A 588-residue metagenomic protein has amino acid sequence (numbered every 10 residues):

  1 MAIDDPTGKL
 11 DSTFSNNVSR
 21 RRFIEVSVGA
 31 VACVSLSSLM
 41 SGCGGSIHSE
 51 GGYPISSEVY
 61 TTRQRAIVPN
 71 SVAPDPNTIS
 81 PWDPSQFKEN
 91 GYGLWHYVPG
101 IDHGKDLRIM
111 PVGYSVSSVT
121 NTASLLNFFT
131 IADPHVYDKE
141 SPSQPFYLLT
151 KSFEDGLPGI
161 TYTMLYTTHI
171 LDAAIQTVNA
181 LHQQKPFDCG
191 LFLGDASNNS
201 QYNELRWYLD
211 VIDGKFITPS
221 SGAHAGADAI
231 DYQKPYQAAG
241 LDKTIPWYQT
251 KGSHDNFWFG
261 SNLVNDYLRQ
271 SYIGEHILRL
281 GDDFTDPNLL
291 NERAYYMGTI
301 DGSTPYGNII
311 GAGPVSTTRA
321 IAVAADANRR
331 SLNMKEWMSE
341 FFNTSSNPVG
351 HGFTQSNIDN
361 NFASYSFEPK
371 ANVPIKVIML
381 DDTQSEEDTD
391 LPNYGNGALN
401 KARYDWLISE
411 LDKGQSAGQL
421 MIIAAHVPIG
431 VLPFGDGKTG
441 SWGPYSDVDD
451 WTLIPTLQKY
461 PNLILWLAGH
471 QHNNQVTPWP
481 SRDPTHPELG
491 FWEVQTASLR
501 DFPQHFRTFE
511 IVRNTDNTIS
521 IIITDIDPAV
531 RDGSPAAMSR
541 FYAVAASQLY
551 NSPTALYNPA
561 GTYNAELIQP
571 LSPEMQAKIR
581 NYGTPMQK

Functional and structural regions predicted by a protein language model:
M1-R22, A30-S38: N-terminal secretory signal peptides
S49-H182, D188-C189, R269-A417, N473-K588: Metal-dependent phosphoesterase/phosphodiesterase active-site architecture
I131-A132, G190-G194, Y248-G252, I423-A425 (+2 more regions): Active-site neighborhood of phospho(di)ester-bond hydrolases with catalytic His/Asp-centered motifs
P142-Q144, N203-R206, N262-L263, L391-P392 (+2 more regions): Short coil/turn segments at secondary-structure boundaries
M164, E386-I408, D412-I464: Active-site-proximal segments of metal-dependent phosphoesterases and phosphodiesterases across multiple
Y166-L280: Core catalytic region of metal-dependent phosphoesterases/phosphodiesterases, especially metallo-beta-lactamase-like
N198-S200, H254-G260, E386-D388, P428-P433 (+2 more regions): Active-site environment of divalent metal-dependent phosphoester hydrolases
